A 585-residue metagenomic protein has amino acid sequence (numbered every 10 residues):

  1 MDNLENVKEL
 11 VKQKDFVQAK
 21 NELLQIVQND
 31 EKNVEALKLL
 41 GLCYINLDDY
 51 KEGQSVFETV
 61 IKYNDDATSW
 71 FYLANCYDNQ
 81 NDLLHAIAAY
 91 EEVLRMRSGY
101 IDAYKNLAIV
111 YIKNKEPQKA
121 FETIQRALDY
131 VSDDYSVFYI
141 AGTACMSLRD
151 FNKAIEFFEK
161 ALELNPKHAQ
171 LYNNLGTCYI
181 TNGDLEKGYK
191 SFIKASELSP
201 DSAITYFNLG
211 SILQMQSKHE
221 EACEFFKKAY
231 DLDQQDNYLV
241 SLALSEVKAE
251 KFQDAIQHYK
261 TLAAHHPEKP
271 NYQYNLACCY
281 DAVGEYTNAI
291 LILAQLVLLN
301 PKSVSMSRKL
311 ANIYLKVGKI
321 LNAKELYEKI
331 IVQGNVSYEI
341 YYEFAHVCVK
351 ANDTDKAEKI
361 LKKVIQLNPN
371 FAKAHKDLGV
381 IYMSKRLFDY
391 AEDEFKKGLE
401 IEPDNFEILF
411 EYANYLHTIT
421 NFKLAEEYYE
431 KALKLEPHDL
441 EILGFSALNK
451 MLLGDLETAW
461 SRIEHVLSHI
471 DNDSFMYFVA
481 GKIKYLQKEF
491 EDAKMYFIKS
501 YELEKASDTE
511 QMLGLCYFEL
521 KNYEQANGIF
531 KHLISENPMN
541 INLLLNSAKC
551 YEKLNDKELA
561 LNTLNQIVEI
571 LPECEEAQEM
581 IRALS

Functional and structural regions predicted by a protein language model:
K12, N46, N79, K113 (+14 more regions): Register position in tetratricopeptide repeats
N29, K62-Y63, M96, Y130-V131 (+13 more regions): Structural marker of alpha-solenoid helical repeat scaffolds
V34-E35, A67-T68, I101-D102, D134-S136 (+13 more regions): Helix-start (N-cap) detector for alpha-helical repeat units in TPR-like alpha-solenoids, especially tetratricopeptide
